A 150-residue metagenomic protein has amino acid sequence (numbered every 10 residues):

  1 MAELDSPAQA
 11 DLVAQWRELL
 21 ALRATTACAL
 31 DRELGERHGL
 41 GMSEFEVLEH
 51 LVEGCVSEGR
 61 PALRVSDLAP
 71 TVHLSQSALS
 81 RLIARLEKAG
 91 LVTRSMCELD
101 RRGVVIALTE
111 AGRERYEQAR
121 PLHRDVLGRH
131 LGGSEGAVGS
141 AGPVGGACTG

Functional and structural regions predicted by a protein language model:
M1-H38, A89-L91, G150: N-terminal leader segment of winged-helix/HTH proteins
A2-E3, A84-S140: Charged, amphipathic alpha-helical coiled-coil/dimerization segments
A8-D11, L40, L63, L108 (+1 more regions): Alpha-helical hairpin
L20-R23, Q76, Y116, R120: Amphipathic, non-transmembrane alpha-helical scaffold segments
C28-S75: N-terminal helix-turn-helix DNA-binding core of bacterial DNA-binding proteins
V65, I83-A84: Short, hydrophobic-biased segments on the C-terminal half of alpha helices that form "recognition helices"
G139-G150: Exposed, interaction-prone assembly regions rather than primary DNA-binding/catalytic cores
